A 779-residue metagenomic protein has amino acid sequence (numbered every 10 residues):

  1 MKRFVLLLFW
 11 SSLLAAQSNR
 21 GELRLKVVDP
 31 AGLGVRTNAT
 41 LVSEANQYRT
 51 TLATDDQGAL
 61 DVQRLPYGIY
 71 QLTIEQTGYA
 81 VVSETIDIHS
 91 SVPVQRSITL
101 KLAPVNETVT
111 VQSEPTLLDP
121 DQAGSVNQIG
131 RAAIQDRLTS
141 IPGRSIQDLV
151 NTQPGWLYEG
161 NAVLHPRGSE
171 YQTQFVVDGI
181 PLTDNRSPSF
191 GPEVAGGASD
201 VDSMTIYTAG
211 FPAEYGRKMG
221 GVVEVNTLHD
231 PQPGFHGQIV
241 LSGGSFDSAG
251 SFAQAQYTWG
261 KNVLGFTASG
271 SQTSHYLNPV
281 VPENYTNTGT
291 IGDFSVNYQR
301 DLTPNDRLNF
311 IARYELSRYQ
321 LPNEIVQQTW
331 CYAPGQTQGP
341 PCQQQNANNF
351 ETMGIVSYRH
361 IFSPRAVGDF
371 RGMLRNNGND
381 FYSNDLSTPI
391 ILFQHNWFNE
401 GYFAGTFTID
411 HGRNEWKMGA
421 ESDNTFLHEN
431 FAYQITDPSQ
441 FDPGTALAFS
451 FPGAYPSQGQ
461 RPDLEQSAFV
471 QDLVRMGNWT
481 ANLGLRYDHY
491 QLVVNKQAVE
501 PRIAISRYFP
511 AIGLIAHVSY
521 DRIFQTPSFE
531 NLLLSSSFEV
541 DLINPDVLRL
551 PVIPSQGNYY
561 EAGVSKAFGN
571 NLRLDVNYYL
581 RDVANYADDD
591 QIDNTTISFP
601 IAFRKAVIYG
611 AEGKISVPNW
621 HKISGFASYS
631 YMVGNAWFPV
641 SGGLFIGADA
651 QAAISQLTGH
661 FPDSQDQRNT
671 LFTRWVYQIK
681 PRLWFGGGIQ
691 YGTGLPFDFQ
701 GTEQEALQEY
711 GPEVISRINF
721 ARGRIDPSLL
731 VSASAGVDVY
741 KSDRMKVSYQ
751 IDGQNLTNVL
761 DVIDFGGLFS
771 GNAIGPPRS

Functional and structural regions predicted by a protein language model:
L13-N127, T183: Periplasm-facing N-terminal accessory domains of Gram-negative outer-membrane beta-barrel systems
Y79-A80, E84-S97, E107-P212, V222-H229 (+3 more regions): Periplasmic N-terminal accessory/gating domains of Gram-negative outer-membrane beta-barrel systems
N185, E324-I325, T329, G378 (+8 more regions): Surface-exposed extracellular loop regions of Gram-negative outer-membrane beta-barrel proteins, predominantly
R186, S199-T208, P212-F294, N305-D306: Outer-membrane beta-barrel translocator/receptor signature
Q232-P233, Q256-N349, N379-S383, N585: Periplasmic-side early beta-strands and strand-to-turn transitions of outer-membrane beta-barrels
D369-M373, N379-D380, Y508, P551-A602 (+4 more regions): Membrane-embedded beta-barrel scaffold of Gram-negative outer-membrane proteins
R475-T480, Y578-D582, I601-Q700: Gram-negative outer-membrane beta-barrel transporters
R682, Q690-G711, S728-L730, V737-S779: C-terminal beta-signal and adjacent terminal beta-strands/loops of Gram-negative outer-membrane beta-barrel proteins
